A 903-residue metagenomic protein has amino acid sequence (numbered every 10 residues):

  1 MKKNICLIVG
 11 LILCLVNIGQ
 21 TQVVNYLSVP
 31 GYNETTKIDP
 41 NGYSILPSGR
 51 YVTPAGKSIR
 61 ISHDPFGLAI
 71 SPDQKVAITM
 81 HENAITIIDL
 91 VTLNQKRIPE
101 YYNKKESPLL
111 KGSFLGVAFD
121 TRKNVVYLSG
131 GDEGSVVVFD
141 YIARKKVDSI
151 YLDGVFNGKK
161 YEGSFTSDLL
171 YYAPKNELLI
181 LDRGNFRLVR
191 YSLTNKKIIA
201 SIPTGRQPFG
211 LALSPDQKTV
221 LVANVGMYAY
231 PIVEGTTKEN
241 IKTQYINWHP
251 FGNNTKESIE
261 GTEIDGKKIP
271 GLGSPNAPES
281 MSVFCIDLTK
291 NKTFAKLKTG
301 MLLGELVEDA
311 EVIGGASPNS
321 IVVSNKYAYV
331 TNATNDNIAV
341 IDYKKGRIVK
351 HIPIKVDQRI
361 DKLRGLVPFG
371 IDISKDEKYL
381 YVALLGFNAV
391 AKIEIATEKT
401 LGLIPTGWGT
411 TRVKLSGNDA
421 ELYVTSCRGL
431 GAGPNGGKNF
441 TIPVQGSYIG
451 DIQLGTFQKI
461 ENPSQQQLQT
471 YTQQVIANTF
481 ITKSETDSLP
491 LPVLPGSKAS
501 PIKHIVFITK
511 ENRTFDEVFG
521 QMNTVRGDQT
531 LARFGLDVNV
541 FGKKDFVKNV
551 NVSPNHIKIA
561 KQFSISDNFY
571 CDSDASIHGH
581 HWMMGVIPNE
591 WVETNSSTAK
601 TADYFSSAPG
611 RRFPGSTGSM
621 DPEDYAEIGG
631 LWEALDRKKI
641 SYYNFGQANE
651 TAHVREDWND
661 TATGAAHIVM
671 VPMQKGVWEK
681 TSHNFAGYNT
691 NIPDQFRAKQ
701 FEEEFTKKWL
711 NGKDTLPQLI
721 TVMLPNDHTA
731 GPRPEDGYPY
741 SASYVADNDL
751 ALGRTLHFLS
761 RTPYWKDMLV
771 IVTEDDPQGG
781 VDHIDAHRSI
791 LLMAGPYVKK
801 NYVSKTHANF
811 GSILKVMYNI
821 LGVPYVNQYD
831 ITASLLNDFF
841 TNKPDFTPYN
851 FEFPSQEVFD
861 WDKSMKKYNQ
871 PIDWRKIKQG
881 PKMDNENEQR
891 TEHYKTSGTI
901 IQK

Functional and structural regions predicted by a protein language model:
V23-P54, P278-S280, L468-T482: Blade/loop signatures of beta-propeller domains
Y26-K37, A223-S280, C427-I452: Short, conserved, GDST-rich strand-edge loop motifs in beta-rich repeat architectures
I45, K57, P99-L109, D148-Y161 (+3 more regions): Surface-exposed loop and turn segments in beta-propeller and other repeat-based domains that flank or scaffold
S62-P72, K104-T121, V155-A173, G205-P215 (+4 more regions): Beta-rich, blade/repeat-based domains predominating in secreted/periplasmic proteins but also intracellular
M80-E82, G131-D132, R183, V225-M227 (+3 more regions): Short loop/turn segments immediately following the C-termini of beta-strands
D89-L93, Y141-R144, S192-K196, L288-N291 (+3 more regions): Short loop/turn segments that connect beta-strands within beta-propeller blades
Q469-K903: N-terminal pro-sequences and low-complexity stem/linker regions of secreted or lumenal proteins
